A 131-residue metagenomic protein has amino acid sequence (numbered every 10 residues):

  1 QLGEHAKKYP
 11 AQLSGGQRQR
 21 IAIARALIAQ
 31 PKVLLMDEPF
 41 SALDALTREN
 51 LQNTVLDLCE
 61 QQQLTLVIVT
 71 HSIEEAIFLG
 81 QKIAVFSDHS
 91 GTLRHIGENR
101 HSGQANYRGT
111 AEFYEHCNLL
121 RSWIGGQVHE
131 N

Functional and structural regions predicted by a protein language model:
Q1-E4, D57: Conserved ABC ATPase "signature" region
K8-A11, A29: Conserved signature/switch motifs of ABC ATPase nucleotide-binding domains
S14: ABC transporter NBD signature
I23: Hydrophobic anchor residue at the start of the ABC signature
L34-D37: Catalytic Walker B motif of ABC-type/P-loop ATPase nucleotide-binding domains
R48-Q62: Helical segment within the ABC ATPase nucleotide-binding domain
Q63-V69: Conserved H-loop
D88-L119: Conserved beta-strand-loop-alpha-helix hinge in the C-terminal portion of ABC ATPase nucleotide-binding domains
